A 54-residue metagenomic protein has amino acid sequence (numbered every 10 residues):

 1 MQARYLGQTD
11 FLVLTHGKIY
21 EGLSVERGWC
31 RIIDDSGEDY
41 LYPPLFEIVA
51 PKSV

Functional and structural regions predicted by a protein language model:
Q2-L45, V49-P51: Basic/aromatic-rich interaction segments and small domains that mediate binding to polyanionic partners
